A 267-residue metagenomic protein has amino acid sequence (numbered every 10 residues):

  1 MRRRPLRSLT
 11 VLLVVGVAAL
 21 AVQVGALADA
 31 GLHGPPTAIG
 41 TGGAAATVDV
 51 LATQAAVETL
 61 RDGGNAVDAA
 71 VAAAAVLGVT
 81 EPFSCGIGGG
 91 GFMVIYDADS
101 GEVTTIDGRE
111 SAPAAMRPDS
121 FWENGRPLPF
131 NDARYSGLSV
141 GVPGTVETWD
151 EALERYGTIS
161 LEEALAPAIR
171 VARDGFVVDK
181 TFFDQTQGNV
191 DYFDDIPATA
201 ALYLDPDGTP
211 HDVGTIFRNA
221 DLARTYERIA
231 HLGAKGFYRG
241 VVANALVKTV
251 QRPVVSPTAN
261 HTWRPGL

Functional and structural regions predicted by a protein language model:
R2-A28, W149: Secretory targeting and sorting signals
L27-Q54, E58, A66-L232, F237-R239 (+1 more regions): Noncatalytic scaffold domains of N-terminal-nucleophile
